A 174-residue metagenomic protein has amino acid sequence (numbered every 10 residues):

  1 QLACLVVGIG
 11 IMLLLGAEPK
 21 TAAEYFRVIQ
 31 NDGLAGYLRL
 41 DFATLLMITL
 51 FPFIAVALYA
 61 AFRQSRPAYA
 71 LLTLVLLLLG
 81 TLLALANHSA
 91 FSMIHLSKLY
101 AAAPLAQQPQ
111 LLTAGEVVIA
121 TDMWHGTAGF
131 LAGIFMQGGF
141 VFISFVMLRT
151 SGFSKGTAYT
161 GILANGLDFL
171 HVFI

Functional and structural regions predicted by a protein language model:
Q1-I174: Hydrophobic, aromatic-enriched alpha-helical segments typical of multi-pass transmembrane helices
